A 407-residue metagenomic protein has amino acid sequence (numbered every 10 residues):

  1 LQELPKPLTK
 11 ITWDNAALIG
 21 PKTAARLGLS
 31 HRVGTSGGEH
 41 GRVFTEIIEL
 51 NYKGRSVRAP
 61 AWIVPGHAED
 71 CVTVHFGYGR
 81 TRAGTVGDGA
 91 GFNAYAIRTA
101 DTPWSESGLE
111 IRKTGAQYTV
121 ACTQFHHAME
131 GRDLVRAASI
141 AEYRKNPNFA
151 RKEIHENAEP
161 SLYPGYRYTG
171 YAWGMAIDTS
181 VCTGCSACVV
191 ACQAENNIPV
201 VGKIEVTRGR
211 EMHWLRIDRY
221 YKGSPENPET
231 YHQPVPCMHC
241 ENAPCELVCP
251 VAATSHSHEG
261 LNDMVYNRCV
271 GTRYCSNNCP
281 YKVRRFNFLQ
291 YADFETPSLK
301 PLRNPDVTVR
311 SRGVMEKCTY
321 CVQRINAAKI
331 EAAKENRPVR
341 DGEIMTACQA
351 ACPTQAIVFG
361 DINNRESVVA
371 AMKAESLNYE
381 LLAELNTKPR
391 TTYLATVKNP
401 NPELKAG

Functional and structural regions predicted by a protein language model:
L1-A176, S180, A191-A194, I198 (+1 more regions): Long, contiguous, secondary-structure-rich segments that constitute the structural scaffold of globular domains
W13-A16, T45-I47, S56-R58, E69-C71 (+10 more regions): Active-site lining segments that contact anionic ligands and/or coordinate catalytic metals
K22-A24, R55-V57, I63-A68, G77-T81 (+8 more regions): Short, glycine-/Ser/Thr-/acidic-enriched flexible segments
F125, R132, S139, C185-S224 (+1 more regions): Carboxylate/His-rich catalytic cores and anion/metal-binding grooves
P160-G184, R216-P244, P250-Y274, R285-A347: Ferredoxin-like iron-sulfur electron-transfer modules
A191-A194, I198, S255-H256, R285-F286 (+2 more regions): Short, non-ligating residues that shape and space the ligands of small metal-coordination modules and catalytic
G313-G407: Long, compositionally biased charged/polar accessory segments in the mid-to-C-terminal portions of proteins
